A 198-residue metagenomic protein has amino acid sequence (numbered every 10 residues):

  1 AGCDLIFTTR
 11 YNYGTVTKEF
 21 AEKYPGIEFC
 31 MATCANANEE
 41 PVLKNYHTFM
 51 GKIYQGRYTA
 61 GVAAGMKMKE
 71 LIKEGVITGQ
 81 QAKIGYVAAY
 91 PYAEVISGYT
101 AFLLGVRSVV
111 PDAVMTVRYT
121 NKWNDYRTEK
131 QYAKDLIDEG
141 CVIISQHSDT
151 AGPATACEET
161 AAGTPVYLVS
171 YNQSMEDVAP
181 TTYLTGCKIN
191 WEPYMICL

Functional and structural regions predicted by a protein language model:
A1-L198: A residue-level marker of the well-folded mature domains of exported/periplasmic proteins
